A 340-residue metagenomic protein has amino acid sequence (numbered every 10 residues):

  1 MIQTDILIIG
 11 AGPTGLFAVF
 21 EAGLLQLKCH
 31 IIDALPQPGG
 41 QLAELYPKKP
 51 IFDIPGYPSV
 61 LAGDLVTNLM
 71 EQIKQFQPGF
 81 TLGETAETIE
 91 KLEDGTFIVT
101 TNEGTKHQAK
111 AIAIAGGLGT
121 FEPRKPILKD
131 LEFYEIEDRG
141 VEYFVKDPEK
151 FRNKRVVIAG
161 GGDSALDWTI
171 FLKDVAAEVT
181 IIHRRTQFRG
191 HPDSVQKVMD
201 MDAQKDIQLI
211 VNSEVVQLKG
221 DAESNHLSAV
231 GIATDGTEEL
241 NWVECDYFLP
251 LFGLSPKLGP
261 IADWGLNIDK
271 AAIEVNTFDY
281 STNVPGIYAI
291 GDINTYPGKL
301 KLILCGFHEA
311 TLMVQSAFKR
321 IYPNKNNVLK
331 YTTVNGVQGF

Functional and structural regions predicted by a protein language model:
M1-I9, C29, Q37, G79-K154 (+4 more regions): FAD-binding core/adjacent interface of flavoenzyme oxidoreductases
T4-I31, W168-K173: N-terminal Rossmann-like FAD-binding beta1-loop-alpha1 element of flavoenzymes
G23-E44, T180-G190: Glycine-rich FAD pyrophosphate-binding loop
P36-V60, H191-V195: Conserved N-terminal glycine-rich FAD pyrophosphate-binding loop of Rossmann-like flavoproteins
I73-T101, K106-A109, K173-T277, N326-T332: A Rossmann-like FAD-binding core segment of flavoenzymes
K129-K150, Y247, L251-L304, L312 (+1 more regions): FAD-site-proximal beta/loop scaffold in flavoenzymes
R152-V175: Rossmann-like NAD(P)H-binding beta-loop-alpha module
W168, I293-F340: A conserved FAD-binding loop/helix module that cradles the flavin
